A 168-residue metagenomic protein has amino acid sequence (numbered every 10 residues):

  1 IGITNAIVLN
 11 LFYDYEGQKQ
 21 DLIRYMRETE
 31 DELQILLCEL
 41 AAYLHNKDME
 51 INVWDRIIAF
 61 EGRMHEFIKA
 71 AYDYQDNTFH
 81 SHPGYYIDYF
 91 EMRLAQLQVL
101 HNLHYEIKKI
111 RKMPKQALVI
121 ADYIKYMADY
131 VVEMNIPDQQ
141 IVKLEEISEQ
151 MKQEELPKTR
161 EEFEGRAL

Functional and structural regions predicted by a protein language model:
I1-Q20: N-terminal alpha-helical membrane-insertion module
D21-I87, E91, N102-L168: Long, hydrophobic alpha-helical segments that serve as membrane-spanning/inserting helices
V99: Heme-based O2/NO sensor domains and their adjacent alpha-helical segments, primarily globin folds but also including
